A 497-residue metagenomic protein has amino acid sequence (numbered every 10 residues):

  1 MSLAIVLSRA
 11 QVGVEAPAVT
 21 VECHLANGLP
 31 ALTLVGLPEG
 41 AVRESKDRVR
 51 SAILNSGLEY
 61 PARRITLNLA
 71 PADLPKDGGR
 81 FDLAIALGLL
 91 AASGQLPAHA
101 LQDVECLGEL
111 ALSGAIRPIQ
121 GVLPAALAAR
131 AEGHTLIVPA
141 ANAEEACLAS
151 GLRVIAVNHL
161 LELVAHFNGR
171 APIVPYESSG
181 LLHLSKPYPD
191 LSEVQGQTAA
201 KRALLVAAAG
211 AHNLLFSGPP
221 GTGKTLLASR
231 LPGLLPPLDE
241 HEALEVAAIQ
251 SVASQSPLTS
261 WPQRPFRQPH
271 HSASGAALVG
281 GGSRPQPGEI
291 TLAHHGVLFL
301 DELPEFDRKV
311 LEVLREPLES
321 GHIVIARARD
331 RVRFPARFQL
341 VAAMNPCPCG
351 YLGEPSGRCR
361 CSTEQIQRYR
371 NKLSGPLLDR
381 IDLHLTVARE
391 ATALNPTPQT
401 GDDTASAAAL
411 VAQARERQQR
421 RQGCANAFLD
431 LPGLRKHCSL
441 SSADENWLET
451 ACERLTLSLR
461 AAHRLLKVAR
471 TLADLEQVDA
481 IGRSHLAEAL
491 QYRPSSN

Functional and structural regions predicted by a protein language model:
M1-L215, P219-T225, A326, A462 (+1 more regions): Peripheral, non-AAA+ core regions of ATP-driven protein-machinery
V35-K46, P61, N68-G78, P285 (+1 more regions): Basic, amphipathic alpha-helical bundle interface domains used for macromolecular binding and assembly
L112, L298-F299, E305-F306, T392: Residues immediately C-terminal
A171-V206, G210, E240-I290: P-loop NTPase nucleotide-binding/switch module
L215-L258, S320: Walker A/P-loop
G218, G280, E302: The Walker A (P-loop) glycine that initiates the GxxxxGKT/S ATP-binding motif of P-loop NTPases
H295, D301-E302, V313: Walker B catalytic acidic pair
